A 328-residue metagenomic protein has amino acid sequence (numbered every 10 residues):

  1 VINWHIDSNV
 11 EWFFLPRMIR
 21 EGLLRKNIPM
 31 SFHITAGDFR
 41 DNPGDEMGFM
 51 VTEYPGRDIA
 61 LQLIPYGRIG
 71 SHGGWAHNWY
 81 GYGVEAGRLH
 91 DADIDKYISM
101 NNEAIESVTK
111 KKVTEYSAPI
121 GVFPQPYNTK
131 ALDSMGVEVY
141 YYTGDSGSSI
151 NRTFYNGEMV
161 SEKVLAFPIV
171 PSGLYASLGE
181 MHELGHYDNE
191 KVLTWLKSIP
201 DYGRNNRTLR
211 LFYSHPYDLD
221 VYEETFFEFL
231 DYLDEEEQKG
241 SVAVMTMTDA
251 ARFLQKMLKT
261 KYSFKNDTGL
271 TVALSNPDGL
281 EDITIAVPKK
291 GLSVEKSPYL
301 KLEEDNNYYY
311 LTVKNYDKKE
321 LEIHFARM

Functional and structural regions predicted by a protein language model:
V1-V10, L24-M30: An acidic-aromatic substrate-binding cleft motif
W4-D7, V108-T109, E115, I169-D249: Catalytic grooves of carbohydrate-active enzymes
P16-R20, G56-A60, D95-I105, T129 (+2 more regions): Generic structural signal for well-ordered alpha-helices, preferentially at hydrophobic/aromatic core positions
L24-P126, D145-T153, S161-E183, L209-P216: Metal-dependent polysaccharide deacetylase catalytic core of the NodB/CE4 family, i.e., the active-site-bearing domain
F123-V139, L230-D231: Short, electropositive alpha-helical surface patch
T248-E281: Extracellular ectodomain segments of secreted/surface proteins
S275-S293, I323-F325: Surface-exposed beta-strand/loop patches in extracellular or lumenal glycoproteins
E281-I283, D305-M328: C-terminal beta-strand-rich structural cap/linker in extracellular carbohydrate-active enzymes
